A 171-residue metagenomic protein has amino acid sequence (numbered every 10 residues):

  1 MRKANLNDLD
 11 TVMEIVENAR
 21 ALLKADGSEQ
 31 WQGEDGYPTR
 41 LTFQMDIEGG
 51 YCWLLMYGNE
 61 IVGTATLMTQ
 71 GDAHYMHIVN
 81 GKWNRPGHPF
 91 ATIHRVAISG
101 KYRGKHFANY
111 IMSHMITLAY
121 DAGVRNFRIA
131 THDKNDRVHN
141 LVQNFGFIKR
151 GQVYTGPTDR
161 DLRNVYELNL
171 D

Functional and structural regions predicted by a protein language model:
M1-I15: A short beta-loop-alpha structural element at the N-terminal edge of CoA-dependent acyl/N-acetyltransferase catalytic
A21-T42: Conserved GNAT-fold acetyl-CoA-binding loop/helix
Y51-A65: Conserved beta-hairpin
T66-R95, R103: Conserved acyl-donor/pantetheine-binding loop and adjacent beta-alpha core of acyl/acetyltransferases and related
I98, G104-T117, N140, N144: Conserved acetyl-CoA-binding loop-helix of GNAT-fold acetyltransferases
R103, I129-H139, P157: Conserved beta-strand-loop-alpha-helix junction that forms the acyl-donor binding cleft
M112, A119-T131: Conserved GNAT acetyl-CoA-binding A-motif
A130-T131, Q143-R163: Conserved catalytic-core motifs of GNAT/GCN5-like acyltransferases
